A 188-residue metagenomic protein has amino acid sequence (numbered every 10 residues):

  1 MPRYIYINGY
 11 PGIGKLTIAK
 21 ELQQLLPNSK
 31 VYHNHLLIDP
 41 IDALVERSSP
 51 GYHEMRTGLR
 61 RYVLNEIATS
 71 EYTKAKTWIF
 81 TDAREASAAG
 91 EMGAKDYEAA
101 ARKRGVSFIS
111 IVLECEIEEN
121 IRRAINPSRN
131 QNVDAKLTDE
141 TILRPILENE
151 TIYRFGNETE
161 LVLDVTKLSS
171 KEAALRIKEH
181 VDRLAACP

Functional and structural regions predicted by a protein language model:
I7: Hydrophobic anchor at the beta1->P-loop junction of P-loop NTPases
Y10: P-loop (Walker A) phosphate-binding loop of NTP-binding proteins
G14: Conserved glycine(s) of the Walker
T17-I67: Conserved substrate/cofactor phosphate-moiety recognition/catalytic segment in nucleotide-dependent phosphotransferases
L36-I38, E85-A86, E114-N120: Conserved nucleotide-binding/hydrolysis micro-motifs of P-loop NTPases
M55-S110: Glycine-rich phosphate-binding loop used to anchor ATP phosphates in small-molecule kinases, encompassing both
R102-A124, L163: Conserved phosphate-donor/acceptor-positioning beta-strand/loop module used by diverse small-molecule
R122, N126-R176, C187-P188: Small-molecule kinase domains that catalyze NTP-dependent phosphoryl transfer to phosphate-bearing small molecules
